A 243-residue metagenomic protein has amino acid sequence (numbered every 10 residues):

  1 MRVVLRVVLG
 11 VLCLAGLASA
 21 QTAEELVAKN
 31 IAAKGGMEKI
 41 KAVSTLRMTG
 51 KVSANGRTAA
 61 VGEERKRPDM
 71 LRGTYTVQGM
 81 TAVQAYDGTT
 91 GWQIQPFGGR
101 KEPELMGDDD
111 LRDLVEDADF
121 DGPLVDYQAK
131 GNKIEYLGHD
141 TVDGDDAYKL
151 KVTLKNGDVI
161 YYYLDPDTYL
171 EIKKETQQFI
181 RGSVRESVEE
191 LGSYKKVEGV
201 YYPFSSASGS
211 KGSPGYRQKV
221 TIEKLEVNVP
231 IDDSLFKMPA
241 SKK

Functional and structural regions predicted by a protein language model:
R2-G10: Sec-dependent signal peptide recognition, specifically the positively charged N-region followed immediately by
V11-A20: Hydrophobic h-region of N-terminal signal peptides that target proteins for export in Gram-negative bacteria
S19-A32, K39, T90-D158, Q178-R185 (+1 more regions): Flexible, processing/modification-adjacent segments and terminal tails in exported/periplasmic/extracellular proteins
E24-G99, G131-G138: N-terminal mature ectodomain segment of secretory-pathway/periplasmic proteins
V52-R57, T74, D117, T176 (+2 more regions): Alpha-helix boundary/capping detector
E63-M70, D87-T90, D109-D110, D165-T168 (+2 more regions): A short, sequence-level motif marking secondary-structure junctions
M80, D143-P239: Gly/Pro-enriched, hydrophobic low-complexity segments that function as extracytoplasmic propeptides/linkers
